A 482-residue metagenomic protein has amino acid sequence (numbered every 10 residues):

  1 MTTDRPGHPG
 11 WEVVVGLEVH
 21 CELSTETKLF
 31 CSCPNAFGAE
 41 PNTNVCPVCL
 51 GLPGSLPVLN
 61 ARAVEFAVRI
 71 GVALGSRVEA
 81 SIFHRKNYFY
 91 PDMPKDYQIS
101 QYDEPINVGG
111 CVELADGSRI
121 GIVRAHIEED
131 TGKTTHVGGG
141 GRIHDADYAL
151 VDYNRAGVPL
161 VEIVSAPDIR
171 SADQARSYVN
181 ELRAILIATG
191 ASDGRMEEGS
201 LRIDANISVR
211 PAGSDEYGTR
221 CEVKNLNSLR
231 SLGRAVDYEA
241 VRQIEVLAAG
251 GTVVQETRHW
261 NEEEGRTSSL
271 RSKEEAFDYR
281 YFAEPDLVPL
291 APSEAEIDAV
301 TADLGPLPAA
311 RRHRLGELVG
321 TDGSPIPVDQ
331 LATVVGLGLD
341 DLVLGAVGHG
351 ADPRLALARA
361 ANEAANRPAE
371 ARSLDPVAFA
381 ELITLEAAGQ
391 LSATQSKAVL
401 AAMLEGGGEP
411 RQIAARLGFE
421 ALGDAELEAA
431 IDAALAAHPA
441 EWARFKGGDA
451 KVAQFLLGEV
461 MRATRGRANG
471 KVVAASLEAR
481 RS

Functional and structural regions predicted by a protein language model:
M1-P306, R312, T321, V328 (+2 more regions): Basic, nucleic-acid-interacting segments
P9, Y153-V158, M196-I203, A212-G213 (+1 more regions): C-terminal non-catalytic interaction appendages of large macromolecular assemblies
W11, Q174, S228, D352-A356 (+6 more regions): Secondary-structure capping and boundary motifs in well-ordered enzyme cores
F66, I70, Y178-E181, I185-A188 (+14 more regions): Generic, well-ordered alpha-helical scaffold segments in large soluble proteins
A80-H84, A248-E256, E294, R314-E317 (+7 more regions): Short coil/turn segments at secondary-structure boundaries
G199-P211, Y279-R280, G316-E370, M403-E405 (+1 more regions): Core structural elements
E296-D303, A310-G316, D341-H349, F379-L391: Extended, non-catalytic structural segments that build the interaction scaffolds of large macromolecular assemblies
A371-A380, T384, Q390-R462: Strongly charged, low-complexity linkers/loops
